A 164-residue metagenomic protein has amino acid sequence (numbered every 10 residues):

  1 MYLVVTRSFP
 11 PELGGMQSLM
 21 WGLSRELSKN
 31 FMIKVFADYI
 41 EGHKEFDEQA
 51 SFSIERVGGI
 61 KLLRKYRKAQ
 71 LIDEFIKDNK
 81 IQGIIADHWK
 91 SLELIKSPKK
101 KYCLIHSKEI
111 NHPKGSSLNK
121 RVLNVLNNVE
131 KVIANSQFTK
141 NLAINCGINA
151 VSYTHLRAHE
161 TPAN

Functional and structural regions predicted by a protein language model:
Y2, G83-I85, K96-N111, I133: Active-site proximal beta-strand in glycosyltransferases
T6-L13, L19-R64, T139: N-terminal strand-loop element at the rim of the active site of nucleotide-sugar-dependent glycosyltransferases
R67, K99-Y102, S107-N128: Nucleotide-sugar donor phosphate/pyrophosphate-binding loop at the beta->alpha transition of glycosyltransferases
Q70-N79: Short, well-structured alpha-helical segments in soluble
A86-S91: Short His-centered aromatic/hydrophobic patch
E109, T139, L156-R157: Short beta-strand->alpha-helix junction loop in the catalytic core of nucleotide-activated group-transfer enzymes
V129-S152: A short, active-site helix/loop in glycosyltransferases that binds the activated sugar's phosphate group
H155-A158, P162-N164: Single conserved hydrophobic/aromatic residue that forms the stacking wall/gate of nucleotide- or nucleobase-binding
